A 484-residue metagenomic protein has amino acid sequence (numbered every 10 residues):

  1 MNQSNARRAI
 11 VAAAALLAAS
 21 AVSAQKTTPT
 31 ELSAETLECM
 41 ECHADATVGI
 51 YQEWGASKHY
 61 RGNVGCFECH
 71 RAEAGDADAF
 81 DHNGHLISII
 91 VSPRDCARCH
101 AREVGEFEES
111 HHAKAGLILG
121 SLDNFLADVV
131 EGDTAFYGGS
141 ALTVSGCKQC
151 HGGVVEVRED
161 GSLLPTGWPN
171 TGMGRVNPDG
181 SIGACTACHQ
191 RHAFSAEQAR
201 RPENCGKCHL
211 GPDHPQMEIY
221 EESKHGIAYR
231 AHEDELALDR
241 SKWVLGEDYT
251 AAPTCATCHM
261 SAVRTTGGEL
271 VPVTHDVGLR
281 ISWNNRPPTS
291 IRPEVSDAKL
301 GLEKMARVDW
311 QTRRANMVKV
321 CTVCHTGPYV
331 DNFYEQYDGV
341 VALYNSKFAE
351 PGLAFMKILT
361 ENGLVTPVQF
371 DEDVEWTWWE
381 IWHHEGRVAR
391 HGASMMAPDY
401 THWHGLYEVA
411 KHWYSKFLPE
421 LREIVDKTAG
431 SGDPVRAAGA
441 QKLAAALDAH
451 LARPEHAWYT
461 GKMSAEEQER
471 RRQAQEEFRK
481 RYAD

Functional and structural regions predicted by a protein language model:
M1-N2, E197: Accessible peptide chain termini
N2-V11: Bacterial N-terminal signal peptides that target proteins for export
A6, V22-Q25: Serine/proline-rich low-complexity intrinsically disordered segments, especially terminal tails, linkers
R7-R8, A19, L37: Low-complexity, intrinsically disordered short peptide segments enriched in small/polar/basic residues
I10-V11, A15, D81: Long, low-complexity, intrinsically disordered N-terminal extensions of eukaryotic proteins, enriched
A14-S23: Hydrophobic h-region of N-terminal signal peptides that target proteins for export in Gram-negative bacteria
A24-D484: Short sequence/structural segments immediately N-terminal
